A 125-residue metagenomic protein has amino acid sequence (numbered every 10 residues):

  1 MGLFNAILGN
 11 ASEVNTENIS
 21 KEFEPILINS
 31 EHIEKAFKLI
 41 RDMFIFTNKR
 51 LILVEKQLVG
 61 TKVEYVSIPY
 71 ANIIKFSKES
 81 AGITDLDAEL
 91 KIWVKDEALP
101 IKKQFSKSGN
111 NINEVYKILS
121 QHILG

Functional and structural regions predicted by a protein language model:
G2-F23, V59-G125: Acidic, Ser/Thr- and proline-rich intrinsically disordered linker/docking segments of eukaryotic scaffolds
N18-L39, Q57: The phosphoinositide-binding surface of pleckstrin homology
I33-K35, D42-M43, V66, L90: Residue-level detector of beta-strand structural context in well-folded domains
K35-V59: Conserved beta-hairpin
